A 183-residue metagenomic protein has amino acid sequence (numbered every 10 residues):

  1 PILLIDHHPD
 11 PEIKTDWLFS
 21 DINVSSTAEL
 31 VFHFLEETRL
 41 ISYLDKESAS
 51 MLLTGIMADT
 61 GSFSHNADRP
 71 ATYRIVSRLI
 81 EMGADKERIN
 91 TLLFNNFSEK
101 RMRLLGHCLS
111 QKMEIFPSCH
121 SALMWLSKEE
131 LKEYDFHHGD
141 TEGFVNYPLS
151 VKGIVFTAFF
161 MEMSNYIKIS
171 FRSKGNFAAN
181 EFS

Functional and structural regions predicted by a protein language model:
P1: N-terminal small/polar loop signature for handling phosphorylated ligands or for N-terminal nucleophile
H7-I75: Short alpha-helices
A58-S183: Hydrophobic helix-and-loop "lid/oligomerization" segment in the mid-to-C-terminal part of catalytic domains
